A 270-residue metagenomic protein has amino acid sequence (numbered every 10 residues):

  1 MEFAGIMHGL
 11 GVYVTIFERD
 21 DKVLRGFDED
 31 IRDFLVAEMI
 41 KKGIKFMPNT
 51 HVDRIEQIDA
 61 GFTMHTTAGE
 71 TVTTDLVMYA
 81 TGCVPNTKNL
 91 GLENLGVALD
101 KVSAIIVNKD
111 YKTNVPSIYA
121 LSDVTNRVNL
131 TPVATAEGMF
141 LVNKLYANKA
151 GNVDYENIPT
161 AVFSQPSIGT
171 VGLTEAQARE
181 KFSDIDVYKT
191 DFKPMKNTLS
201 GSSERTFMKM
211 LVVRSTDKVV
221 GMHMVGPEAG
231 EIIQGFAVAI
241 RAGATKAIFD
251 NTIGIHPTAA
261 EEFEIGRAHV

Functional and structural regions predicted by a protein language model:
F3-T63, T67, R127-T135, N143-Q177: Rossmann-like dinucleotide-binding cores of NAD(P)H-dependent redox enzymes
F17, H65, L99, V107 (+2 more regions): Hydrophobic alpha-helical segments, especially N-terminal targeting/anchoring helices
R54, G96, D110, K209-L211: Short, surface-exposed charged micro-motifs
T71-A147: FAD-site-proximal beta/loop scaffold in flavoenzymes
A98-K101, N148-N157, D184-Y188: A short alpha-helix-loop-beta-strand transition element characteristic of N-terminal alpha/beta dinucleotide-binding
A147, F163-R267: Flexible, glycine-rich terminal cap/loop adjacent to redox cofactors in electron-transfer oxidoreductases
